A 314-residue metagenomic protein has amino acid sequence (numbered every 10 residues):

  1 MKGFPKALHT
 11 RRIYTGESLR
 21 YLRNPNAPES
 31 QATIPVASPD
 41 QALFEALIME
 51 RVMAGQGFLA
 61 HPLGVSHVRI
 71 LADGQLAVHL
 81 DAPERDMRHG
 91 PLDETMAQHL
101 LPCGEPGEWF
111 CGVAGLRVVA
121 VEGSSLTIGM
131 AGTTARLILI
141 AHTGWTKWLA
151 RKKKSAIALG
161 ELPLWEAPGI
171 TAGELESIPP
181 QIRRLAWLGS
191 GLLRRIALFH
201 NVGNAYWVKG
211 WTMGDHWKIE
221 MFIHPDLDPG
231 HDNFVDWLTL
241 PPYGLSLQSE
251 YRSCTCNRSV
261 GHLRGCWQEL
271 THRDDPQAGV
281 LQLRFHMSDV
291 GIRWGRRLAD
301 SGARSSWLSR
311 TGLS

Functional and structural regions predicted by a protein language model:
K2-S30: Amphipathic alpha-helical packing elements
I13, M49, M53-G57, A97 (+1 more regions): Generic surface-pattern signal
E29-P35, R85: Charged, low-complexity surface segments at secondary-structure and domain boundaries
T33-I70, G90-P91, L116-V119, S125-S314: Extended repeat-based interaction scaffolds and adjacent low-complexity, acidic/S/T/P-biased segments that form broad
A46, A72-Q98, P102, H216: Long, low-hydrophobicity ectodomains and other hydrophilic envelope-associated domains
F110, G115-L116: Phosphate/adenylate-binding glycine loop and adjacent helical scaffold
